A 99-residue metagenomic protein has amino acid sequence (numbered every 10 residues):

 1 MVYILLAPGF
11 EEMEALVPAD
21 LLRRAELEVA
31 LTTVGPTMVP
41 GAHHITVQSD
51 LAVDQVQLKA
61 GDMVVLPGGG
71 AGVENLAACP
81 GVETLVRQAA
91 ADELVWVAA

Functional and structural regions predicted by a protein language model:
M1-W96: Extended, subdomain-level signal for the structured scaffold at the beginning of enzyme domains
